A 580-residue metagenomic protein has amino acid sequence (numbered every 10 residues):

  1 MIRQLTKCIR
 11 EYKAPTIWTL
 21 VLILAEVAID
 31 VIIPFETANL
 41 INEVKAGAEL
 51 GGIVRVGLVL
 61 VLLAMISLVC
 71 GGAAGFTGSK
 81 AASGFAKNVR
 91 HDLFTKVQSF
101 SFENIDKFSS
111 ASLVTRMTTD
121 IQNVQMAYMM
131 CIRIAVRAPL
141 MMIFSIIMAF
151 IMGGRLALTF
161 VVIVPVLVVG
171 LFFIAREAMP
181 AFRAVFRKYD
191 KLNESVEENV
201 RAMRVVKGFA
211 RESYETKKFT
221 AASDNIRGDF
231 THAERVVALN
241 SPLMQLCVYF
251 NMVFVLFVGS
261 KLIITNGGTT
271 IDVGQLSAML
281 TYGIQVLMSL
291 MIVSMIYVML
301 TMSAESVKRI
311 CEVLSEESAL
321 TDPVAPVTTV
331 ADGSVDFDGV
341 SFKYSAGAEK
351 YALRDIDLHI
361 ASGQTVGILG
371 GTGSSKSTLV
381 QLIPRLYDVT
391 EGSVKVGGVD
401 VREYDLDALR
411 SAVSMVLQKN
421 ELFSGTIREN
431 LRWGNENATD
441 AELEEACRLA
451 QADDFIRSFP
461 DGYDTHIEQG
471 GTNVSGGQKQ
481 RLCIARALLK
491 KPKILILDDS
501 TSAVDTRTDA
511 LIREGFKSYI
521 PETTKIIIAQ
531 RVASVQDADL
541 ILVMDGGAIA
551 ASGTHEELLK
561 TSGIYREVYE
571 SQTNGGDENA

Functional and structural regions predicted by a protein language model:
M1-E11, L113: A short amphipathic helical element positioned immediately N-terminal to and/or at the very start of a transmembrane
R10, T16-A73, T77, F150-R155 (+1 more regions): Transmembrane helix-loop-helix hairpins at lipid-water interfaces of multipass membrane proteins, especially the type-1
E11-K13, S99-E103, T119-I132, V136 (+7 more regions): An intracellular "coupling" helix at the cytosolic face of ABC transporter transmembrane type-1 domains
V21, A25, I33, L58 (+6 more regions): Hydrophobic alpha-helical transmembrane segments of ABC transporter permease domains
V21-L22, I29-N42, L63-S110, V114 (+10 more regions): Juxtamembrane helix-loop junctions of ABC transporter transmembrane domains
E49, R55, M148-V162, L171 (+2 more regions): Helix-loop-helix
L93, V97, V206, I310 (+1 more regions): Helix-loop junctions and hydrophobic alpha-helical segments within the transmembrane domains of large membrane
T329-A580: ABC-type nucleotide-binding domain
